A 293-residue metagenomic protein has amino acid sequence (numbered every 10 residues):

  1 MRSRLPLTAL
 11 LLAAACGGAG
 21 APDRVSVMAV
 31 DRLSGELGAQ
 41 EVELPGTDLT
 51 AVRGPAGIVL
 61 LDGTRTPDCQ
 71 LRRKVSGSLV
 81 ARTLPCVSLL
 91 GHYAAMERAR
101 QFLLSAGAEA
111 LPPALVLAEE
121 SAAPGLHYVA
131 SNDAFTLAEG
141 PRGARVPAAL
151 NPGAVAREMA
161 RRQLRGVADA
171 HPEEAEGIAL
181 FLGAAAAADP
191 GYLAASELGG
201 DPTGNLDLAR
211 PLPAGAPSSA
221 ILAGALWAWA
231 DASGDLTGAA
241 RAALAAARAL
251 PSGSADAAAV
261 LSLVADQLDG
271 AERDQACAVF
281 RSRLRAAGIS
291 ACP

Functional and structural regions predicted by a protein language model:
M1-L7: Bacterial N-terminal signal peptides that target proteins for export
A19-A95, Q101-L104, A108-L115, P124-Y128 (+3 more regions): Acidic/polar low-complexity interaction segments
V80-S88, R98, A186, G204-P293: Extracellular low-complexity, Gly/Ser/Thr-rich intrinsically disordered linkers and protease-sensitive activation/hinge
R98-E109, E158, R162-G166, L182-D189 (+2 more regions): Structured segments of extracytoplasmic/periplasmic soluble domains in secreted or envelope-associated proteins
A106-E120, A168-E174, P190-L198, T237-A242: Surface-exposed patches in mature extracellular/periplasmic domains of secreted proteins
G143-L198: Zinc-dependent metallopeptidase catalytic helix centered on the HExxH motif and its immediate flanking segment
